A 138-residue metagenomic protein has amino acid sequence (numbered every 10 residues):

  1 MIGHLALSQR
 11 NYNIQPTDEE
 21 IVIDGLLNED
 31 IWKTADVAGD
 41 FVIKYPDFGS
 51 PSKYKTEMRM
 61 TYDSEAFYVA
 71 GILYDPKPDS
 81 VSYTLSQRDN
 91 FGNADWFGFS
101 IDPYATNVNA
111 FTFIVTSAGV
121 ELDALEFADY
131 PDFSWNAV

Functional and structural regions predicted by a protein language model:
L7-V138: Structural preference for beta-rich elements and adjacent junctions enriched in aromatics
